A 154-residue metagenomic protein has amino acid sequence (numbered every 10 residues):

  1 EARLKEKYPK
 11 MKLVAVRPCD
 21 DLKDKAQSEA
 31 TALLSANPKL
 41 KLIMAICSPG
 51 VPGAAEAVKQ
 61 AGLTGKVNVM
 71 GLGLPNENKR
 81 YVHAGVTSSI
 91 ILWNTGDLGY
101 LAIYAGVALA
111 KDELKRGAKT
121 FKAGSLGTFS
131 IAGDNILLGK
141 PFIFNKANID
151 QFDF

Functional and structural regions predicted by a protein language model:
E1, K5-P9, T31-K39, A55-Q60 (+3 more regions): Sec-exported extracytoplasmic/periplasmic mature domains
A2, K25-Q27, L74-N78, N94-A118: Hydrophobic alpha-helical segments within soluble ligand-binding/sensing domains
R3-L4, A105-F154: Hinge/cleft segment of the Venus flytrap/periplasmic-binding protein
P9, G65, G139: Residue-level signal for beta-strand positions within conserved beta-sheet cores that form or flank
M11, T31-A32, A36, M44 (+6 more regions): Mature, Sec-exported extracytoplasmic domains of Gram-positive
L13-V16, V69, I90, I143: Conserved beta-strand scaffold positions in the cores of enzyme catalytic domains, especially in NTP/NDP-utilizing
A15, D20-Y81: Hydrophobic alpha-helical
V16, A84-G96: Short beta-strand elements at the ligand-binding edges of bilobed clamshell
